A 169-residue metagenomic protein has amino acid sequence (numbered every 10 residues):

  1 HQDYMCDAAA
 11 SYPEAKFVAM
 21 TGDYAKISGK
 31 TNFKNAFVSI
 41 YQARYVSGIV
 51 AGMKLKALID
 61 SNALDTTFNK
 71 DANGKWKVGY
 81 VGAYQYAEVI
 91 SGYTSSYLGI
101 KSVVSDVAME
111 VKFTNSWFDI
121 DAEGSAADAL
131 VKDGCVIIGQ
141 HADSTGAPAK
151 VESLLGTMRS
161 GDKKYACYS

Functional and structural regions predicted by a protein language model:
H1-S169: A residue-level marker of the well-folded mature domains of exported/periplasmic proteins
